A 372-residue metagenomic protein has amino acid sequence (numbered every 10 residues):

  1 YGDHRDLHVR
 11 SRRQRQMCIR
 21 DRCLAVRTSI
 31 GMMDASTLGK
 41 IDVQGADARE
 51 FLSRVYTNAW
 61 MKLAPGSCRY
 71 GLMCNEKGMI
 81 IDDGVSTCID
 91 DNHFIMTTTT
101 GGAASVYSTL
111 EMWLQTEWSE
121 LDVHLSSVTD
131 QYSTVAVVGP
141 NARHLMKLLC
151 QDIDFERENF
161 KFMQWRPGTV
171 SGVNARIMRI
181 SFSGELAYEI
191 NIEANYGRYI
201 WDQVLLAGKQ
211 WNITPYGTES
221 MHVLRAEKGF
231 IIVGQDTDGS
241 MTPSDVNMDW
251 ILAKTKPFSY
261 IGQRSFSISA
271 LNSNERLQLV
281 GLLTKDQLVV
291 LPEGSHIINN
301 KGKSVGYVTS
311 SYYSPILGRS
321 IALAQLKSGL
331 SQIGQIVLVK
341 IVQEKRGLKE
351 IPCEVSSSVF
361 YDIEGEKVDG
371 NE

Functional and structural regions predicted by a protein language model:
Y1-R15, I19: Single conserved hydrophobic/aromatic residue that forms the stacking wall/gate of nucleotide- or nucleobase-binding
G2, C23, G71-M79, R166-S171: Short, solvent-exposed secondary-structure boundary motifs
D6-L7, R69, P292-G294: Short loop/turn microsegments at loop-to-beta-strand junctions
R13, I89-E372: Conserved, structured C-terminal
R13-Q16, R20-G71, M79: Acidic, proline/glycine-enriched N-terminal capping motif
R27, D83-G84, M178: Short beta-strand/turn micro-motifs at beta-sheet edges
N58-W113: Well-ordered mid-protein domain cores that form the structural environment of catalytic cofactors
